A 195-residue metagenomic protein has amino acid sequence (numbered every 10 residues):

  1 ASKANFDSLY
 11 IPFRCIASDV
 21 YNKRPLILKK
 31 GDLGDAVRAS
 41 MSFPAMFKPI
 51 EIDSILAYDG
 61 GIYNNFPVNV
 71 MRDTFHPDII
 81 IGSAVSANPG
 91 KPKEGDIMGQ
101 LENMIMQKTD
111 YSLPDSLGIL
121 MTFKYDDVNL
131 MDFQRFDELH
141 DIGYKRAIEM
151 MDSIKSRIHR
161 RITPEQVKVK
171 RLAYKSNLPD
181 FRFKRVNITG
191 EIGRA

Functional and structural regions predicted by a protein language model:
A1-R194: Patatin-like phospholipase
